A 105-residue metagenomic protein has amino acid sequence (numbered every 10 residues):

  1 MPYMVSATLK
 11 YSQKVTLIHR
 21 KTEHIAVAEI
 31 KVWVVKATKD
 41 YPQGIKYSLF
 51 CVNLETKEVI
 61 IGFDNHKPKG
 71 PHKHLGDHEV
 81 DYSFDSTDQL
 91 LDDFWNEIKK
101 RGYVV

Functional and structural regions predicted by a protein language model:
P2-H72: The feature represents the first ordered module of a protein
D77-V105: Short, compact, well-ordered microdomains
